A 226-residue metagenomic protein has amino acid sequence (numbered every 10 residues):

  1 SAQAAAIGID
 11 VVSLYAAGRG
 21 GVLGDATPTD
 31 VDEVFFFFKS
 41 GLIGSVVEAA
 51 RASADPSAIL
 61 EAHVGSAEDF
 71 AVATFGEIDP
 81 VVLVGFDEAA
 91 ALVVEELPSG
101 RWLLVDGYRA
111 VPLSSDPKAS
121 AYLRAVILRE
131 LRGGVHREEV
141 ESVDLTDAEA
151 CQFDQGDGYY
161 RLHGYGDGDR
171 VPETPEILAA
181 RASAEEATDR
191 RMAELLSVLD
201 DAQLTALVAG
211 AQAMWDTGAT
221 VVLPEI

Functional and structural regions predicted by a protein language model:
S1-T174, R190, T217-I226: Phosphate/adenylate-binding glycine loop and adjacent helical scaffold
R170-I226: Alpha-helical oligomerization segments
